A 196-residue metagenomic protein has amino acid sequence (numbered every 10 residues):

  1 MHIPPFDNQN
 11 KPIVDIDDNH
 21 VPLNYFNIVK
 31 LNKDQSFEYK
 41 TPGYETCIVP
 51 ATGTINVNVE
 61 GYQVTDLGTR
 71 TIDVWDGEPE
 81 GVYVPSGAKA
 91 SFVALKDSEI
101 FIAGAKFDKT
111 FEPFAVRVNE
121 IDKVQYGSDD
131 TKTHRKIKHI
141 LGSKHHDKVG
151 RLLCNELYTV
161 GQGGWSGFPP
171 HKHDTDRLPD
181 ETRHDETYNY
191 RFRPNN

Functional and structural regions predicted by a protein language model:
D7-E38, E45, H134-T187: A short glycine-rich, His/Asp/Glu-containing loop-to-beta-strand
N27, T46, T71-I72, E80: Short, conserved secondary-structure segments in the cores of folded domains
K40, P50, N58, V93 (+1 more regions): Beta-strand residues in well-ordered beta-sheet regions across diverse protein folds
P42-D66, G161-G163, D174-N196: Glycine- and acidic-residue-biased ligand/ion/polar-headgroup-sensing regions
Y62, D73-F111: Ligand-binding loop in jelly-roll beta-barrel domains
D97-Q162: Surface-exposed beta-loop interaction hotspot
